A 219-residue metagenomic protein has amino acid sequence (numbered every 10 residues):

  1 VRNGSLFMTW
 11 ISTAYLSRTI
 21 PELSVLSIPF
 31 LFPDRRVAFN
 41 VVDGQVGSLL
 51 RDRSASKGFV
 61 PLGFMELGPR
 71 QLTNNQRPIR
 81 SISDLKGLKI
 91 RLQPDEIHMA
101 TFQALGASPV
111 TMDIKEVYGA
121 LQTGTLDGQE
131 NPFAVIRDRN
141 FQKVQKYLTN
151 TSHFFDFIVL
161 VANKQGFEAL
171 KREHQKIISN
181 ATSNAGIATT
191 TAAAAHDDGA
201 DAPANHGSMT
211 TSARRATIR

Functional and structural regions predicted by a protein language model:
R2-V37, Q45-V46, D52-R219: N-terminal secretory/targeting leader peptides
